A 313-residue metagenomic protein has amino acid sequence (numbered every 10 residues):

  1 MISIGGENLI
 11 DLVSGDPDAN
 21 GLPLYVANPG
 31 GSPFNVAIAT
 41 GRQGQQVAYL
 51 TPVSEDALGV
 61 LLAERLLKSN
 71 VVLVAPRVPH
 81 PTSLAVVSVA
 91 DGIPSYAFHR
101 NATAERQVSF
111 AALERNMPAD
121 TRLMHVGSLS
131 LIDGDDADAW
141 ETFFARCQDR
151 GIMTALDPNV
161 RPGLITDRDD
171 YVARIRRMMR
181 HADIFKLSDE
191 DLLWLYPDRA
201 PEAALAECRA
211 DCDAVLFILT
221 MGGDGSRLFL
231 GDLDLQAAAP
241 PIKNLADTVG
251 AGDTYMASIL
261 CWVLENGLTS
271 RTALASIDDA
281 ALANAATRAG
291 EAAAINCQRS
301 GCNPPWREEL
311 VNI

Functional and structural regions predicted by a protein language model:
M1-S69: Glycine-rich phosphate/adenosyl-contacting loop at the front of the ribokinase-like
N8, S32, L129, P158 (+1 more regions): Active-site metal-binding loops of divalent metal-dependent hydrolases
I38, L84-S88, G225-F229: Short beta-strand scaffold segments in enzyme catalytic cores
T40, S188, G252: Short, conserved phosphate/pyrophosphate- and ester-handling motifs at nucleotide-, phospho-/glycolipid
Q46-S128, N312-I313: Conserved N-terminal subdomain of the carbohydrate kinase-like
L129-E207, A214-V215, D224-G225: Conserved beta-alpha-beta core of the PfkB/ribokinase-like small-molecule kinase fold
A145, P201-I313: Conserved phosphate-binding/catalytic region of the ribokinase-like
